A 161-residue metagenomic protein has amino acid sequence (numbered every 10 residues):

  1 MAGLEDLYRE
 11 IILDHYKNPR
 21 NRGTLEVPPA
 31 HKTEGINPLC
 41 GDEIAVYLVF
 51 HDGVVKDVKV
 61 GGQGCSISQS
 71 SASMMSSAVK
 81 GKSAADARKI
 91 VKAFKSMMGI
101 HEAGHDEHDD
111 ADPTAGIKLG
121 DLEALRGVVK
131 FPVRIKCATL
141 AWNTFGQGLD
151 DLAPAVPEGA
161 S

Functional and structural regions predicted by a protein language model:
M1-R22, E26, A84-S161: C-terminal binding/interaction regions
N18-D57, G62: Structured beta-strand/loop patches that form or line metal/cofactor-binding pockets in enzymes
C40, C65, R134-C137: Functionally engaged cysteine thiol sites
I44, S73, K136: Active-site phosphate/pyrophosphate-handling residues
G62-Q69: Short, thiol/selenol-centered motifs that function as redox-active sites or metal-ligating centers
S66, K82-A85: A generic structural signal for alpha-helix starts
Q69-S70, K89: Alpha-helical macromolecular-interaction surfaces
S71-S83: Alpha-helical support elements that line or immediately flank enzyme active sites and cofactor-binding pockets
